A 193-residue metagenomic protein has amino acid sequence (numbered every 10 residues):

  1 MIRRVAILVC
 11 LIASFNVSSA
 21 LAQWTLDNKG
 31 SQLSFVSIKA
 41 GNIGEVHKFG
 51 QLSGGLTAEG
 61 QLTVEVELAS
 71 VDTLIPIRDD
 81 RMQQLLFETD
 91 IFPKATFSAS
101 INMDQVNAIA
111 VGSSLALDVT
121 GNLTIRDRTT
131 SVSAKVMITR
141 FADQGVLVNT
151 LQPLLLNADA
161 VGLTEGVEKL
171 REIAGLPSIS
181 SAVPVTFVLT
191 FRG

Functional and structural regions predicted by a protein language model:
M1-R4: Positively charged n-region of N-terminal signal peptides that target proteins for export
A6-N16: Bacterial N-terminal signal peptides
A20-G193: Low-complexity, acidic/polar, glycine-enriched regions of mature
